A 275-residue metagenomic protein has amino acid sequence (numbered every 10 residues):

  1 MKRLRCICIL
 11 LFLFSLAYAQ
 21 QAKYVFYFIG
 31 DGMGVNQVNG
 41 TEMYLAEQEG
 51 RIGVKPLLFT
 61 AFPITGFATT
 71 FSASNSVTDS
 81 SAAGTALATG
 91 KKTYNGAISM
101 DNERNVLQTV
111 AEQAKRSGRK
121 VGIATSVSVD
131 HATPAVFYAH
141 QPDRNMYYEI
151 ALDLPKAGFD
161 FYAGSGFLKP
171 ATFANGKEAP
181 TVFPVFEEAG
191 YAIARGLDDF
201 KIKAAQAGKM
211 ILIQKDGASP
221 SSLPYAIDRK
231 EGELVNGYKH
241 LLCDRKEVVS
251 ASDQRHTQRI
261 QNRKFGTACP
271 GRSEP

Functional and structural regions predicted by a protein language model:
M1-C8: Bacterial N-terminal signal peptides that target proteins for export
L4, P56, P63, P134 (+5 more regions): Proline-rich intrinsically disordered, low-complexity coils
C8-L10, Q261: Residues marking helix boundaries in flexible regions
L10-A19: Hydrophobic h-region of N-terminal signal peptides that target proteins for export in Gram-negative bacteria
Q20-A204, G208-K209, D216, H240-C243: N-terminal catalytic scaffold of extracellular/periplasmic and nuclease hydrolases that process anionic headgroups
D198-P275: Anion-binding catalytic surfaces of enzymes that hydrolyze or transfer phosphate/sulfate esters
